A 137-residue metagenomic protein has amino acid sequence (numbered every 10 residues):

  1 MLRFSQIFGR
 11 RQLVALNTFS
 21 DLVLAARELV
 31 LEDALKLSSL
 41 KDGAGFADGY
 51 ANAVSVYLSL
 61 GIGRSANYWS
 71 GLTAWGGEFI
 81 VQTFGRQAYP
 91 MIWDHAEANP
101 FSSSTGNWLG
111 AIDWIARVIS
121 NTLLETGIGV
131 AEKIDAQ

Functional and structural regions predicted by a protein language model:
M1-Q137: Nucleic-acid modification enzymes, centered on SAM-dependent nucleic-acid methyltransferases
